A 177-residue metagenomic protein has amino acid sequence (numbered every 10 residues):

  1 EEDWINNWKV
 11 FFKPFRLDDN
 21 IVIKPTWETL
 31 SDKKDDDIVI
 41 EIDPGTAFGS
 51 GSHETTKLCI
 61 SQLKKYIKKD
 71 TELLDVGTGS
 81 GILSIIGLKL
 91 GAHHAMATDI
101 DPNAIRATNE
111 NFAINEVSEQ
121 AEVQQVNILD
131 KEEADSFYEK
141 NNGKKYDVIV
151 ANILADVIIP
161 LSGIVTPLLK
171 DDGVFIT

Functional and structural regions predicted by a protein language model:
E1-K33: N-terminal auxiliary segments of SAM/dcSAM-dependent transferases
D19-I21, T71, D172-G173: Surface-exposed loop/turn positions
E28-D37, I67-D70: Short, glycine- and charge-enriched coil/turn segments that flank and shape catalytic ligand pockets
D36-P44: A short, charged helix-loop
T46, S50-I128: Conserved SAM/SAH cofactor-binding pocket of Class I
I100-T177: S-adenosylmethionine
